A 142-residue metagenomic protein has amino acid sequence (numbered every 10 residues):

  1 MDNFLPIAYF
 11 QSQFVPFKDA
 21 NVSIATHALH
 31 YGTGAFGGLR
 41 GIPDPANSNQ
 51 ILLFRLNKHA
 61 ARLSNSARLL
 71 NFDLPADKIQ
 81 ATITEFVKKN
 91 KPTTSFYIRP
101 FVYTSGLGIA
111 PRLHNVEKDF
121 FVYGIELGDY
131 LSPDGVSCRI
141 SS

Functional and structural regions predicted by a protein language model:
M1-S142: Conserved alpha/beta cores of soluble small-molecule-handling proteins
